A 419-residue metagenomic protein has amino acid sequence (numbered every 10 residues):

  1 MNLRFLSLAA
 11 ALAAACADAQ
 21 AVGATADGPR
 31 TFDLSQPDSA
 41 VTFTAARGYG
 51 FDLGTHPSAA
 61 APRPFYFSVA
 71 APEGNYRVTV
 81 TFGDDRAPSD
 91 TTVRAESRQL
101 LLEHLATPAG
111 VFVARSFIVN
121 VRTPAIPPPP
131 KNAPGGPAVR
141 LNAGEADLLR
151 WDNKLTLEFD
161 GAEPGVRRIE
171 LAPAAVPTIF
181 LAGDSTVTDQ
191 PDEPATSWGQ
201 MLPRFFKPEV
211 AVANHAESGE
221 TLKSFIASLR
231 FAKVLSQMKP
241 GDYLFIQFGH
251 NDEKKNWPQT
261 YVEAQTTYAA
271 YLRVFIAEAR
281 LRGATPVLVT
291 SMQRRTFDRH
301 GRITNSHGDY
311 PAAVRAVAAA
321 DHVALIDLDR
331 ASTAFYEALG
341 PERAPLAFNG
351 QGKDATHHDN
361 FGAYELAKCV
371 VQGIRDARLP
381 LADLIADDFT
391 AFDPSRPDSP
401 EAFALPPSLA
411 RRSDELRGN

Functional and structural regions predicted by a protein language model:
R4-A17: Bacterial N-terminal signal peptides
C16, Q20-D192: Compositionally biased, intrinsically disordered or flexible polar/acidic segments
G23-F32, P37-F43, V69, A106-V113 (+5 more regions): Conserved catalytic region of serine esterases and O-acyltransferases that act on ester linkages in lipids
T31, V212-N214, H322-L325: Conserved beta-strand scaffold positions in the cores of enzyme catalytic domains, especially in NTP/NDP-utilizing
G48-A59, D189-P194, N214-L229, K254-A264: Acidic/histidine-rich helix-loop elements that form or flank divalent-metal/phosphate-binding sites at the catalytic
E96, R230-D387, S395, P406-N419: Alpha-helical cap/lid subdomain in secreted, periplasmic, or secretory-pathway luminal O-acyl-processing enzymes
T107, T186, G219, Q293 (+1 more regions): Residue-level detector of flexible, active-site-proximal loop/helix-junction positions within diverse enzyme catalytic
T156-E217, F231-L244: Serine-esterase "nucleophile elbow" of acetyl-processing enzymes
